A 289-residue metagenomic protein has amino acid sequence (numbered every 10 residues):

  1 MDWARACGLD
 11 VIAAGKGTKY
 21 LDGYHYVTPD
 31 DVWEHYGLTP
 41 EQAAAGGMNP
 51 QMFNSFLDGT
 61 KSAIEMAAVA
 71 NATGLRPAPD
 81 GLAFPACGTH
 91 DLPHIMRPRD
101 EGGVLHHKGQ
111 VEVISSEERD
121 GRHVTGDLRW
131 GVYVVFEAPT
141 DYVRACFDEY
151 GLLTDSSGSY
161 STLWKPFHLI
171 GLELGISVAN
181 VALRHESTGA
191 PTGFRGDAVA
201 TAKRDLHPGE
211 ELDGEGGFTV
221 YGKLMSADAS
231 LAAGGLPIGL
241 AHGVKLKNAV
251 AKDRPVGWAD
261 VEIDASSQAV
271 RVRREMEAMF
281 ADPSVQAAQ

Functional and structural regions predicted by a protein language model:
M1-D30: A contiguous active-site-proximal alpha/beta segment in oxidoreductase catalytic domains
H35-Q289: C-terminal catalytic/substrate-binding lobe primarily of soluble NAD(P)-dependent oxidoreductases
